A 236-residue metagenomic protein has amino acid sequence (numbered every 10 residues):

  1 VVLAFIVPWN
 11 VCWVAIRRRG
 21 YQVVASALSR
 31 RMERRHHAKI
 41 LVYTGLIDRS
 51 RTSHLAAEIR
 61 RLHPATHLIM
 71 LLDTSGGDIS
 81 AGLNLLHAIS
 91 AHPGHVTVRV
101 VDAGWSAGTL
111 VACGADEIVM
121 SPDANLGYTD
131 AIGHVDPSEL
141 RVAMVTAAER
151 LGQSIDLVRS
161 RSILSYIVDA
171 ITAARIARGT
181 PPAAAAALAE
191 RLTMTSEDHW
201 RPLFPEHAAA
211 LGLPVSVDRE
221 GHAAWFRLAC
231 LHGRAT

Functional and structural regions predicted by a protein language model:
V1-R99, G104, V119-S121, A131-T236: N-terminal organellar transit peptides
H87, T109-L110: Alpha-helical segments flanking ligand/cofactor-binding loops in enzyme cores
A112-G114: Hydrophobic or amphipathic alpha-helical targeting/insertion segments
Y128: Minor-groove-contacting beta-hairpin "wing" of winged helix-turn-helix DNA-binding domains
